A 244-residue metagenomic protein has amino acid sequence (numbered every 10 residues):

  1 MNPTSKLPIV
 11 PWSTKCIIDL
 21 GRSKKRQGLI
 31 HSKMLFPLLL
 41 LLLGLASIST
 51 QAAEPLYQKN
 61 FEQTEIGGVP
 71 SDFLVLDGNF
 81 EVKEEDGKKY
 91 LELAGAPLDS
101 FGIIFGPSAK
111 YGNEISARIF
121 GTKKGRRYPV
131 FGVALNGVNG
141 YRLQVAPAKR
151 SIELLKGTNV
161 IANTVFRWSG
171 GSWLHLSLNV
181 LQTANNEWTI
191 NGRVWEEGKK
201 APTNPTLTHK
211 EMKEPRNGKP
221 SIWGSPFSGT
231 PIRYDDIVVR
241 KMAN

Functional and structural regions predicted by a protein language model:
F36-A46: Bacterial N-terminal signal peptides
F61, A117, S172-T183, I190-G192: Short tryptophan-centered beta-strand motifs in secreted/extracellular beta-sheet-rich domains of glycan-recognition
F61, D235-V239: Extracellular beta-strand elements of beta-rich domains used for carbohydrate recognition/degradation or cell-matrix
E65-Y90, D99: Extracellular glycan-recognition surfaces and repeat-rich motifs
D86, L93-K156: Secretory/extracellular carbohydrate-interaction modules and structurally similar beta-sandwich "look-alikes"
F101-P107, A162-W168, W223: Beta-strand-rich interaction surfaces with strong enrichment in secreted/lumenal proteins
K156-S177: Short, aromatic/His-centered strand-loop micro-motif at the edge of beta-sheets
A201-R233: Flexible glycan-contacting loops in extracellular carbohydrate-active proteins
